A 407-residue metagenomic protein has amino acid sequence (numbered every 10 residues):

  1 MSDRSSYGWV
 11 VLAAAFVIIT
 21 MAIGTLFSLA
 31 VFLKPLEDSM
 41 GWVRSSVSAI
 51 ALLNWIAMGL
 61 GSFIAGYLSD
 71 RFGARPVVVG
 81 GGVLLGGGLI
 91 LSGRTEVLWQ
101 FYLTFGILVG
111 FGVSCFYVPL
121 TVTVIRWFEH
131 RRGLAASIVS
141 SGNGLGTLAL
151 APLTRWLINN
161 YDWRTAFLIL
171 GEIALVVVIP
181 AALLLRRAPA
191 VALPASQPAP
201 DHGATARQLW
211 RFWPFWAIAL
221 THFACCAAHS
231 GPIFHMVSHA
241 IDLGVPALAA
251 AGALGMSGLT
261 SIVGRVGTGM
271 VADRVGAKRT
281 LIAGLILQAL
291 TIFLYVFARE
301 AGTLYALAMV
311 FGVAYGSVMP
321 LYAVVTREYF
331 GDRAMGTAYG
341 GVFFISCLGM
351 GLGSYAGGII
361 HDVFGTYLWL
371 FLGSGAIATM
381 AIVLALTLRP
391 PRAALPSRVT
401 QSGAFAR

Functional and structural regions predicted by a protein language model:
T20, G88, Q100-C115, F223 (+1 more regions): Hydrophobic core of transmembrane alpha-helices in multi-pass small-molecule transporters, especially MFS/SLC-type
L29-K34, W210-M270, G353: Extracytoplasmic gate region of multi-pass secondary transporters
L36, S114-F128, A136, S317-F330: Intracellular juxtamembrane helix-capping segments at the cytosolic ends of symmetry-related transmembrane helices
L36-E37, L68-S69, A149-Y161, A240-I241 (+2 more regions): Interfacial helix-cap and linker-helix signal at transmembrane-aqueous boundaries of multi-pass secondary transporters
L60-L98, A272-K278: Conserved MFS/SLC helix-loop-helix module at the cytosolic interface between two early adjacent transmembrane helices
V139-P189: Helix-loop-helix hairpin linking two adjacent transmembrane segments in secondary transporters
R186-A204, A394-G403: Flexible cytoplasmic inter-helical loops of multi-pass small-molecule transporters
H229, V245, A249, G255-S261 (+1 more regions): C-terminal transmembrane helical hairpin of 12-TM major facilitator-type secondary transporters
